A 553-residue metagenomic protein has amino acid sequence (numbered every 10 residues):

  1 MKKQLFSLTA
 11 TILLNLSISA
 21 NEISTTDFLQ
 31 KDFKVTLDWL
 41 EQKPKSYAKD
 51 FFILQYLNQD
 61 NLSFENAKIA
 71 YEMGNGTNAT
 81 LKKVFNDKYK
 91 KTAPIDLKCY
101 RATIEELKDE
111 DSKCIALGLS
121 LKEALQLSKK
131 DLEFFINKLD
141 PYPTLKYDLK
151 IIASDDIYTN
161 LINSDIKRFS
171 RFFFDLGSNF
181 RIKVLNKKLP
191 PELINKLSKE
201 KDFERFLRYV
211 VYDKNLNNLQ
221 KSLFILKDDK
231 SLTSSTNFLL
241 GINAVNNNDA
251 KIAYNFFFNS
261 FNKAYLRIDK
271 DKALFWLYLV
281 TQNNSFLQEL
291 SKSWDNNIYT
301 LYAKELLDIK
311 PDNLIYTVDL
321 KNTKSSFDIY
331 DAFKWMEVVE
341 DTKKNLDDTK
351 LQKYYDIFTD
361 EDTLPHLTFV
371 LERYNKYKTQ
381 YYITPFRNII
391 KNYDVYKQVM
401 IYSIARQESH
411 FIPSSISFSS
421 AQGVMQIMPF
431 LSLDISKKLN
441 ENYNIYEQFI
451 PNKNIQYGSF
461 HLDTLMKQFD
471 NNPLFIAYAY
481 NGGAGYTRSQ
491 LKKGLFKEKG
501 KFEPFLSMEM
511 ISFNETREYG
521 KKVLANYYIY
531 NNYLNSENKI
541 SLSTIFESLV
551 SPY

Functional and structural regions predicted by a protein language model:
F28-K34, P44-D50, Q59-N66, G74-K83 (+14 more regions): Generic helix N-cap/helix-start motif at coil->alpha-helix transitions
F173-L185, V210-Q220, V245-N255: Helix-turn-helix repeat elements of alpha-solenoid scaffolds
I252, Y354-F411: Export/targeting segments at the very N-terminus of extracytoplasmic proteins
R387, N392-S415, I427, I455-F460 (+2 more regions): Short, functionally critical alpha-helical segments immediately adjacent to catalytic or ligand/cofactor-binding
M400-I401, F418-E441, N454-D463, G485-Y486 (+2 more regions): Substrate-binding/active-site groove segments that recognize and process beta-1,4-linked N-acetyl-hexosamine
I476-S536: Catalytic and substrate-binding regions of cell-wall glycan-acting enzymes that process beta-1,4-linked
